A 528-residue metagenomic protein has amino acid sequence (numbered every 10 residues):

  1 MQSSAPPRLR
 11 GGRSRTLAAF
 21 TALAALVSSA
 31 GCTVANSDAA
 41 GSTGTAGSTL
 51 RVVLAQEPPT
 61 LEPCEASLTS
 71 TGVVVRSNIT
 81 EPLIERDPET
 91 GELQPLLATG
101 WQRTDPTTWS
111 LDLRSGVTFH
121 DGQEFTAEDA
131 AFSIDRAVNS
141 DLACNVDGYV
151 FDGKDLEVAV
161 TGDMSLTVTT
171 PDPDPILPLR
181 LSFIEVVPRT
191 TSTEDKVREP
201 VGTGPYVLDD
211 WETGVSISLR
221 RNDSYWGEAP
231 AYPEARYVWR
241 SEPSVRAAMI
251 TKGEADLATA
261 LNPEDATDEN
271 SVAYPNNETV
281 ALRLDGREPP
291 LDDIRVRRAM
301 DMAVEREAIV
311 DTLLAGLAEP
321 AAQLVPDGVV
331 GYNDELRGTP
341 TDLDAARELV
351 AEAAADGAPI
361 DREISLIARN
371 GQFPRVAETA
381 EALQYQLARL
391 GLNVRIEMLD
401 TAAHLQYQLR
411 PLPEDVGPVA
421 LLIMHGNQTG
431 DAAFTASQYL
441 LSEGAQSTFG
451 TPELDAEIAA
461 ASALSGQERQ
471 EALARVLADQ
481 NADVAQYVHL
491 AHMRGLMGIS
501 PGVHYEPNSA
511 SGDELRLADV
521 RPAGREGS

Functional and structural regions predicted by a protein language model:
A25, V304-G331, R375-Q384, L409-S528: Detector for C-terminal structural segments
V53-T104, V201-G202: N-terminal lobe/hinge region of extracytoplasmic solute-binding protein
T99-A143, P290: Aromatic- and charge-enriched surface segment that lines or borders ligand/interaction sites
Q102, T108, D112, V146-T190 (+1 more regions): Surface-exposed binding/hinge segments that line and control ligand-binding clefts or catalytic entry sites
F125-D135, S165-T169, G204-P205, Y232-E234 (+4 more regions): Alpha-helical secondary-structure segments
E157-A159, D209-R220, P230, R236-P290 (+1 more regions): Extracellular/periplasmic solute-recognition and catalytic clefts
D174, L179-P230, E234, S244: Gly/Pro-rich hinge or "lid" segments in bacterial periplasmic/extracellular proteins
P320-A353, G371-E378: Structural transition elements
